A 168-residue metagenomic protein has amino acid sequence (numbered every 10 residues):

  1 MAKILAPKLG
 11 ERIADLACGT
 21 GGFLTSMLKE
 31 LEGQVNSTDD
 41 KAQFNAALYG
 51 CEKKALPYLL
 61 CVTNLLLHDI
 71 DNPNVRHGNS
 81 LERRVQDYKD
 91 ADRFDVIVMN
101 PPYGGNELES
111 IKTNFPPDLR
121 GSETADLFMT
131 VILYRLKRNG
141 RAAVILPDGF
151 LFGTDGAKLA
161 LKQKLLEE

Functional and structural regions predicted by a protein language model:
A2-M99, G104-N106, S122, D126 (+3 more regions): Conserved S-adenosyl-L-methionine
A46-Y49, K112-P117: Short beta-alpha connecting loops at secondary-structure transitions that line or flank enzyme active sites
E109-I111, F128: A short, conserved alpha-helix within the catalytic core of class I
R135, K164-L165: Conserved catalytic core of Hanks-type protein kinase domains
L136-A142: Short glycine-dipeptide loop
